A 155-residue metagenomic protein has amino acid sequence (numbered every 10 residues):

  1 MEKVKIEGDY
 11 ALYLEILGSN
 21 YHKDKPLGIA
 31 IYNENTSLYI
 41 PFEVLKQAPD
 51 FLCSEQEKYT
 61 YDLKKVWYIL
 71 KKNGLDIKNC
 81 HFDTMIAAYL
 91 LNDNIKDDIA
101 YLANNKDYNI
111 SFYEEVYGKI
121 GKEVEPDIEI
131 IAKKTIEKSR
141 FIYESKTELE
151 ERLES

Functional and structural regions predicted by a protein language model:
M1-N105: Conserved RNase H-like, two-metal-ion catalytic cores of nucleic-acid enzymes
K78, E115-S155: Mixed-charge, glycine-rich, non-catalytic linkers/tails in nucleic-acid processing enzymes
L91, I95, D107, T147-E150 (+1 more regions): Hydrophobic/aromatic-lined pockets within catalytic cores
K106, I110-Y117: A basic/glycine-biased coupling hinge at the interface between accessory DNA-binding modules
